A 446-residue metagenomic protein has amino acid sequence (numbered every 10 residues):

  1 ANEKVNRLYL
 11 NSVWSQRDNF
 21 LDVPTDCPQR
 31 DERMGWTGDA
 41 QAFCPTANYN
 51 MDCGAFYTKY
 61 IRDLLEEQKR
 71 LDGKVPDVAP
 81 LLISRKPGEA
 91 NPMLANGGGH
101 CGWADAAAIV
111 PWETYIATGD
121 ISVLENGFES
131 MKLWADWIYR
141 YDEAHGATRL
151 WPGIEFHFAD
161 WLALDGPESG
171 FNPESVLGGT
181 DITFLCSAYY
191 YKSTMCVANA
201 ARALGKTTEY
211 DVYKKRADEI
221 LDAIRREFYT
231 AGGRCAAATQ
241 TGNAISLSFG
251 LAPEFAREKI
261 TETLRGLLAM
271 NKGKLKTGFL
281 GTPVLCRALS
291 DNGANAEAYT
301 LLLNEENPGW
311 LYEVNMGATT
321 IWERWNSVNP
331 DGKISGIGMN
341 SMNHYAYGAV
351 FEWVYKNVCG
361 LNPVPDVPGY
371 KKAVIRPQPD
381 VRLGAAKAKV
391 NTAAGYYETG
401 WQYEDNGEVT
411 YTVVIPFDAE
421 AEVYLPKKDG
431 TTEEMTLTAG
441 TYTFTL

Functional and structural regions predicted by a protein language model:
E3-N11, R17-D18, P24-P80, I116-Y189 (+5 more regions): Active-site acid/base region of carbohydrate-active enzymes
W36-N48, G54-I61, H100-E113, T183-A198 (+4 more regions): Well-ordered alpha-helical segments within folded domains of soluble proteins
N50-T58, L251-K259, N292-A296, N357-D366: Short helix-capping/linker segments at secondary-structure and domain boundaries
G73-G88, R140-P152, R225-A236, K274-S290 (+2 more regions): Charged/polar, low-hydrophobicity segments characteristic of intrinsically disordered regions and flexible loops
I83-G88, L162, G166-V176, L264-R265 (+1 more regions): The feature captures the short pre-catalytic strand/loop hairpin that immediately precedes and shapes the active-site
G88-N96: Conserved, well-structured interaction surfaces
K215, A296-L446: Non-catalytic C-terminal accessory modules of carbohydrate-active enzymes
T230-D331, G336-G338: Extracellular polysaccharide-recognition and catalytic grooves
